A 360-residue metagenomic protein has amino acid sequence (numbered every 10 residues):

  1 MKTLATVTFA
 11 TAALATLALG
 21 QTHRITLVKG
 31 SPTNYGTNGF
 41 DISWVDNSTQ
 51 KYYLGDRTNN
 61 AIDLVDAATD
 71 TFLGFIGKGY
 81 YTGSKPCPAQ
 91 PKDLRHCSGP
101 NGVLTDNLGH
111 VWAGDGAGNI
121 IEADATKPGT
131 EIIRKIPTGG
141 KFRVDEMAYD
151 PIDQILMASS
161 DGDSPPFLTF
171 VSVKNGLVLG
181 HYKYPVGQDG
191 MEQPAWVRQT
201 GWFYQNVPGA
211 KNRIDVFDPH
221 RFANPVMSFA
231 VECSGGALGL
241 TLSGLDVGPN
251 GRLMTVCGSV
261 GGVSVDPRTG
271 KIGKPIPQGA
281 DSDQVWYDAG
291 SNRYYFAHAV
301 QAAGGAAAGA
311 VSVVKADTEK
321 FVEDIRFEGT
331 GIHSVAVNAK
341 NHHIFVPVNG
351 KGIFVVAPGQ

Functional and structural regions predicted by a protein language model:
Q21-G36: A short helix->beta-strand "capping" segment at the edge of beta-propeller domains
T33-T49, G79-G109, G139-I155, Y184-P208 (+4 more regions): Beta-rich, blade/repeat-based domains predominating in secreted/periplasmic proteins but also intracellular
R57, D115-G116, S160-D163, N206-G209 (+4 more regions): Short loop/turn segments immediately following the C-termini of beta-strands
N60-I62, N119-I121, S164-L168, K211-I214 (+4 more regions): Structural signal for beta-propeller blades
D66-D70, D124-G129, S172-G176, D218-F222 (+3 more regions): Short loop/turn segments that connect beta-strands within beta-propeller blades
G114-Q193: Asp-box/WD-like beta-propeller blade repeats and closely related beta-sheet repeat scaffolds
P275-T318: Loop/turn-rich, solvent-exposed surfaces of beta-rich toroidal or solenoidal domains
T330-Q360: Blade-level signature of beta-propeller repeat domains, shared across WD40, Kelch, NHL, RCC1 and BNR/Asp-box propellers
